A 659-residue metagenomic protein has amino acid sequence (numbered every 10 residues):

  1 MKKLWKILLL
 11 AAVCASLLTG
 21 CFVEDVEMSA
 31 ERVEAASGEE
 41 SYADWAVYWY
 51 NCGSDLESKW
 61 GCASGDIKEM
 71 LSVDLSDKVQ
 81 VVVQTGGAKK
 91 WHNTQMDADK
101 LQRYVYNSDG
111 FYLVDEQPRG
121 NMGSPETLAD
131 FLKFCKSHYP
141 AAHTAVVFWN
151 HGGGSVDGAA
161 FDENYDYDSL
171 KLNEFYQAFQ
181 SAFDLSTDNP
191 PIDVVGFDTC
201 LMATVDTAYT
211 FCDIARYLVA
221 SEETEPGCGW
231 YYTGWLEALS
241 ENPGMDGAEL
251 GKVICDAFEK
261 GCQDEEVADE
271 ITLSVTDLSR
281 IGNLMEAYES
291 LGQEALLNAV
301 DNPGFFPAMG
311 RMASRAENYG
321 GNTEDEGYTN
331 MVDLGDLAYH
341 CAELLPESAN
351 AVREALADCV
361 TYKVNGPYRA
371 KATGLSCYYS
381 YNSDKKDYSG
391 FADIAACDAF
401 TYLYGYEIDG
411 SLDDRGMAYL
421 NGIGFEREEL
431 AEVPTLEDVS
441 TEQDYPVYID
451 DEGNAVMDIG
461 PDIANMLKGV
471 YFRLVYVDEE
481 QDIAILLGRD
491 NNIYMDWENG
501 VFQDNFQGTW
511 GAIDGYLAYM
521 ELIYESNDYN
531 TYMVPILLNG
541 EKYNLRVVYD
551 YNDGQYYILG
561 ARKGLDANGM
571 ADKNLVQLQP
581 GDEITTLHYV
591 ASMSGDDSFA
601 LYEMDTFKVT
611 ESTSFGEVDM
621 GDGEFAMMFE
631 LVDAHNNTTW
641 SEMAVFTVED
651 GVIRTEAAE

Functional and structural regions predicted by a protein language model:
M1-L8: Bacterial N-terminal signal peptides that target proteins for export
A11-A15: Alpha-helical transmembrane segments
L17-G20: C-terminal motif of bacterial Sec signal peptides marking the signal peptidase cleavage site
F22-P140: N-terminal extension/subdomain marker
V26-E40, S137, A159-F197, M202-E659: Terminal, contiguous helix-loop blocks that mediate binding/assembly
A46-N51, Q80-T85, T144-F148, D193-F197 (+2 more regions): Structural recognition of the beta-strand scaffold that forms the well-ordered cores of secreted hydrolase catalytic
T85-T187, T199-C200, V205, E222-E223: Catalytic-core segments of thiol-dependent peptidases
